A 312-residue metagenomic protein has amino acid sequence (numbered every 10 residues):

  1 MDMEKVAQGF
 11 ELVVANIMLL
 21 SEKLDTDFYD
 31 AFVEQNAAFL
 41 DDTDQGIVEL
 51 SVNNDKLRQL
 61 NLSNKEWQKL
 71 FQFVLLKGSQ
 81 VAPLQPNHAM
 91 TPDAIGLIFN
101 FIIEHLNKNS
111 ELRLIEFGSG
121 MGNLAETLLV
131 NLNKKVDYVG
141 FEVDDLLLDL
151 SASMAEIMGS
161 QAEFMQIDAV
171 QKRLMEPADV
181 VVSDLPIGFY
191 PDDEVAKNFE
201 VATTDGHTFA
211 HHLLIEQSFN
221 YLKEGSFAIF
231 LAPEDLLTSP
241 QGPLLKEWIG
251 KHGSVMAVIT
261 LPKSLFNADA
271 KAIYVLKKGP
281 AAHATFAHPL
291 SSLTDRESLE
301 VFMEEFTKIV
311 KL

Functional and structural regions predicted by a protein language model:
M1-G78: A short N-terminal interaction module
N109-G120: Conserved class I S-adenosyl-L-methionine
M121-K134: Conserved SAM-binding loop of SAM-dependent methyltransferases across substrates and taxa, primarily the Class I
S151-A152: Conserved SAM-binding loop
Q171-V182: A short acidic, Gly/Pro-enriched loop at the edge of an enzyme's catalytic core that lines a small-molecule cofactor
D184-L214, D235: Mobile active-site "lid"/loop adjacent to the S-adenosyl-L-methionine
H207-K263, N267: Conserved Class I SAM-dependent methyltransferase catalytic core
A268-L312: Flexible, glycine-/basic-rich loop-and-beta segments that form/coincide with the SAM-dependent methyltransferase
